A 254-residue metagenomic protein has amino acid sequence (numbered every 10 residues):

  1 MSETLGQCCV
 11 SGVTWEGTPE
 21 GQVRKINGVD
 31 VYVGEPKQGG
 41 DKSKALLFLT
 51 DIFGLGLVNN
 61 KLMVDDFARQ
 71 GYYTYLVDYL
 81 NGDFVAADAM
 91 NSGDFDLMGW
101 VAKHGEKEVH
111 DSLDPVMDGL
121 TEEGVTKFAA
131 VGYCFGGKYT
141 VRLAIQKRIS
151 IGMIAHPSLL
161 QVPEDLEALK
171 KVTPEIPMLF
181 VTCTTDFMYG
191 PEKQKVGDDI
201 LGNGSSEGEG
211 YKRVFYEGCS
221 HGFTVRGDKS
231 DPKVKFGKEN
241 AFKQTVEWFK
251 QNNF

Functional and structural regions predicted by a protein language model:
M1-F254: N-terminal cap/leader regions of alpha/beta-hydrolase-fold enzymes, predominantly small-molecule hydrolases
